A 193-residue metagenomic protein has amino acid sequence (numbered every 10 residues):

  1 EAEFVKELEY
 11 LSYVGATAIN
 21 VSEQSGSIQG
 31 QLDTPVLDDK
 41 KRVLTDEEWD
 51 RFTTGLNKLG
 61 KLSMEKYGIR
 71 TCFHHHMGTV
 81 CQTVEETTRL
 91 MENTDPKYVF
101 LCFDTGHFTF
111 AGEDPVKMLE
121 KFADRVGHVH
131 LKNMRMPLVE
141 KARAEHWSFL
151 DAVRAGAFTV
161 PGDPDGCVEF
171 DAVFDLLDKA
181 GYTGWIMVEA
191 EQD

Functional and structural regions predicted by a protein language model:
E1-L101: Active-site acidic/histidine proton-transfer and metal-coordination neighborhood in alpha/beta enzyme cores
A2-Y10, A111-E120, F170-V173: Short, acidic/polar
S12, D178-G181: Alpha-helix C-terminal capping/helix-coil junction sites
A16, G68, V126, Y182-T183: A structural motif
E23, N133, A190: Short secondary-structure boundary segments
T54-D163: Acidic/histidine-rich catalytic cores of soluble enzymes
P164-K179: A short, acidic, amphipathic alpha-helical segment used as a generic capping/interface helix at domain edges
M187-D193: A short, acidic, flexible beta-alpha connecting loop/helix-capping segment that sits on the rim of active
